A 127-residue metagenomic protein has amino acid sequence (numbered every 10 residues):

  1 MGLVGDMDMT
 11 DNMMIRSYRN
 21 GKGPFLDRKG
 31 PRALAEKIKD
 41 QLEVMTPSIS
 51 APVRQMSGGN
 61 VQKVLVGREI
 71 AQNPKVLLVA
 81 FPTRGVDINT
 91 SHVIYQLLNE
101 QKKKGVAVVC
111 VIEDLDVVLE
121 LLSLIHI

Functional and structural regions predicted by a protein language model:
M1-I125: Glycine-rich phosphate-binding loops of nucleotide-dependent enzymes
